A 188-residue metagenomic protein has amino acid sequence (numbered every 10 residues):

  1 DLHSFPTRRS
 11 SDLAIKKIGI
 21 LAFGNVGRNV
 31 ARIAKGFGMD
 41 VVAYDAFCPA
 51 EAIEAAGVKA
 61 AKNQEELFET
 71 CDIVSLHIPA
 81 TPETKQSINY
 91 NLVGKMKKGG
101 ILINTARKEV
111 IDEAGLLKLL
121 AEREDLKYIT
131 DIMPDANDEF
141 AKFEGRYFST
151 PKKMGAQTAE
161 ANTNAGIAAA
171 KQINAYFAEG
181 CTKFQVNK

Functional and structural regions predicted by a protein language model:
D1-S10: Short, small-residue-biased leader/transition segments that mark boundaries at the very start of proteins
R8-R9, K127, I132-K188: C-terminal helix-to-coil terminal segments
S11, I15-K16, G100: Nucleotide donor/acceptor-binding cores
K17, A31, G36-D40: Residues at the starts of beta-strands that form the adenosine-phosphate
F23-G24: Glycine-rich Rossmann-fold phosphate-binding loop(s) that bind the pyrophosphate of adenine dinucleotide cofactors
G27-R28: N-terminal Rossmann-fold NAD(P) dinucleotide-binding loop
F47-A141: Rossmann-like adenosine-cofactor binding region
